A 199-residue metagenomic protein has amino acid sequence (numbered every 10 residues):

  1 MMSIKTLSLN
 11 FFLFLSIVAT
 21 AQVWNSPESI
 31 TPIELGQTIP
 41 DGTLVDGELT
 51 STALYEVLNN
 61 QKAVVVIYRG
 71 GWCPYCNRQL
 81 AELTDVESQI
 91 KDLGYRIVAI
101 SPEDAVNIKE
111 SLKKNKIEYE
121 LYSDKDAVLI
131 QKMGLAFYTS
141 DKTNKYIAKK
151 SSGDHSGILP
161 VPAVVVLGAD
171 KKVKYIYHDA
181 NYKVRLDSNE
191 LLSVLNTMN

Functional and structural regions predicted by a protein language model:
M1-P27: Bacterial Sec-dependent N-terminal signal peptides
V23-Y55: N-terminal "domain-start" segment that seeds a small globular fold
I39-P40, K62, V161-A163: Short loop/turn microsegments at loop-to-beta-strand junctions
L54-N77, A81-L83: Short active-site neighborhood of thiol/selenol oxidoreductases, capturing the structured segment around
R78-K132: Structural microenvironment flanking redox-active thiols in thiol-disulfide oxidoreductases
D124-K183: Thiol/selenol-based redox catalytic cores and closely related redox-interacting motifs
K183-T197: A short, polar/charged loop-to-alpha-helix boundary motif
